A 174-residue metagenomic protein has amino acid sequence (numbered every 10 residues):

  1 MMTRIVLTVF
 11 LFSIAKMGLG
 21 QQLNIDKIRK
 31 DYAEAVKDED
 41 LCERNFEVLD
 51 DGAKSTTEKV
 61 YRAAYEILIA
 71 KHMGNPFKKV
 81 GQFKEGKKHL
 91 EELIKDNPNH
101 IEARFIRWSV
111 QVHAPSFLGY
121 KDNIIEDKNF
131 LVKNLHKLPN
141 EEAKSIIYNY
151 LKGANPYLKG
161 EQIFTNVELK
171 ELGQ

Functional and structural regions predicted by a protein language model:
M1-I25: Bacterial Sec-dependent N-terminal signal peptides
Q21-E43, T56, A64-Y65: N-terminal leader/linker segments that initiate helical-solenoid repeat arrays
A33-E47, K79-K87, Y120-I124: Helix-turn-helix repeat elements of alpha-solenoid scaffolds
A33-V36, L68-F77, V112-L118, N155: Short coil/turn linking the two alpha-helices of tandem helical-hairpin repeats
N134-Q174: Terminal, low-structured helical/coil segments at or just beyond the last alpha-helical repeat
